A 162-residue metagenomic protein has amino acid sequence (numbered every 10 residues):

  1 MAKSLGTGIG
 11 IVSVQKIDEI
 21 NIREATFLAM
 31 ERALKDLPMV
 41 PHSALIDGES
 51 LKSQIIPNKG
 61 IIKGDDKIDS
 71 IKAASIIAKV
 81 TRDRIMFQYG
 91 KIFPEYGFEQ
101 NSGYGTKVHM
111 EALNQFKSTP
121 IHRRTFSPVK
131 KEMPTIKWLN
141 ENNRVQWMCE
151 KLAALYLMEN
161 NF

Functional and structural regions predicted by a protein language model:
M1-W138: RNase H-like, Mg2+-dependent phosphodiesterase core, and more generally RNA phosphate-backbone-engaging helix-loop
P134-N161: Acidic-basic catalytic patches of nuclease active cores, encompassing PD-(D/E)XK and other metal-cofactor nuclease
